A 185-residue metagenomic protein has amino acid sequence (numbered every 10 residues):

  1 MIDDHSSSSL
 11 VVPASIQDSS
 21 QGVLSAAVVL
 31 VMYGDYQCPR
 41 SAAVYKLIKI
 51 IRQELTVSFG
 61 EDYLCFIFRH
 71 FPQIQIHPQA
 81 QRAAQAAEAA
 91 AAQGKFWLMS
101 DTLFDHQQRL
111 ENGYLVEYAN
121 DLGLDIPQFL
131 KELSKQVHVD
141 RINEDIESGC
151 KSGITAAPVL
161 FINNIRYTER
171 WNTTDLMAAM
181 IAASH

Functional and structural regions predicted by a protein language model:
D4-H5, S9-P13, M32-G34, Y45-T56 (+1 more regions): C-terminal cap of thioredoxin/glutaredoxin-like
L10-V28: A short beta-strand-turn-helix
S20-Q21, L110, Y167: Short clusters of hydrophobic/aromatic residues that line enzyme substrate/ligand-binding pockets
S20-S25, S58-F59, G153: Short glycine/proline-enriched loop/turn "hinge" motifs that connect secondary-structure elements and lie
S25-A27, Y63, A83, A156-A157: A structure-centric signal for secondary-structure junctions around beta-strands
V31-N120, I181: Structural alpha/beta surface segment adjacent to cysteine/selenocysteine redox centers across thiol/disulfide enzymes
